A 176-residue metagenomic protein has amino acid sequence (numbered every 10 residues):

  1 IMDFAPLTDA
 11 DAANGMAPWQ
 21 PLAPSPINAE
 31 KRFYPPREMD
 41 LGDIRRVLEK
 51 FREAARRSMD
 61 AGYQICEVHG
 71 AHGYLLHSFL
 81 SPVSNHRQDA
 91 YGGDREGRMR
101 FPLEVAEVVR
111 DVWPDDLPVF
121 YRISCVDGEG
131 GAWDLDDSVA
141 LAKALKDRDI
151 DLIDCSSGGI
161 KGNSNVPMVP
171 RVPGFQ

Functional and structural regions predicted by a protein language model:
I1-Q176: Flavin-dependent oxidoreductase catalytic cores
